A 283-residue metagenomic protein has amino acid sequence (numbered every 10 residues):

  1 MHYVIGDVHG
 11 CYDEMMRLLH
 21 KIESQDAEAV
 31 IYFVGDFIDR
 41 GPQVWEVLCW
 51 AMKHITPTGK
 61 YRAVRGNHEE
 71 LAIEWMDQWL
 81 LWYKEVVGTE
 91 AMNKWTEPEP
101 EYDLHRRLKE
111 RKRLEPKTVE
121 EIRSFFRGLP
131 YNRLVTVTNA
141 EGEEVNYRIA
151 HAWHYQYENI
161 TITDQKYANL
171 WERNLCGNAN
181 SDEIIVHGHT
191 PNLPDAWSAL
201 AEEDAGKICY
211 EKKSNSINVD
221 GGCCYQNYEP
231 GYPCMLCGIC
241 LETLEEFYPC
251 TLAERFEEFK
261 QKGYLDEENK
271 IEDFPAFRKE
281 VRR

Functional and structural regions predicted by a protein language model:
M1, D26-A29, T58-K60, E144-V145 (+1 more regions): A general structural motif
M1-W50, H54: N-terminal active-site segment of His-dependent metallophosphoesterases
V4, I31-F33, A63-V64, R148 (+2 more regions): Residue-level marker for buried hydrophobic side chains located in beta-strands that build the well-ordered beta-sheet
D7, D36, A51, G66-N67 (+4 more regions): Divalent metal-coordination and catalytic microenvironments
H9-D13, D39-P42, E69-I73, Y157 (+3 more regions): Active-site environment of divalent metal-dependent phosphoester hydrolases
G41-L134: Active-site neighborhood of divalent metal-dependent phosphoester bond hydrolases
W95-N218, G222-E229: Acidic, His/Gly-enriched loop-helix segments that form or flank divalent-metal centers in metallo-dependent hydrolases
K212-R283: Binuclear metal-dependent phosphoesterase catalytic core
